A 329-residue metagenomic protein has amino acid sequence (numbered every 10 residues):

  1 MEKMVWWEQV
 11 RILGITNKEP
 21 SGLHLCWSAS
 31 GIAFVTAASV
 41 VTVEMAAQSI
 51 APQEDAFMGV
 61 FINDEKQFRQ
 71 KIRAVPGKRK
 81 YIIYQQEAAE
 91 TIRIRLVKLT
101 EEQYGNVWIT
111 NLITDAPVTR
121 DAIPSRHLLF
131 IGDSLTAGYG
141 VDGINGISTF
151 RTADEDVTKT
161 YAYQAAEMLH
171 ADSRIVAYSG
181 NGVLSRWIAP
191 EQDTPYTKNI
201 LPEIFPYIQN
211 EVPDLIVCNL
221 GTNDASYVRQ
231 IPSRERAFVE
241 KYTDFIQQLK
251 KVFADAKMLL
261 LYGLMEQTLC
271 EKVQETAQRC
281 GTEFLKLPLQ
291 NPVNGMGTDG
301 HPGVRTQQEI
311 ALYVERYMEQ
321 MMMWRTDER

Functional and structural regions predicted by a protein language model:
M1-I131, T136-D154, M321-R329: N-terminal secretory targeting modules
L25, E155, F238-Y242: A conditional alpha-helix N-cap/helix-loop micro-motif detector
W27-A29, E102, V141, G146-P232 (+2 more regions): Conserved SGNH/GDSL esterase-like catalytic core that processes O-acyl groups on lipids and polysaccharides
N63, T197-R329: Alpha-helical cap/lid subdomain in secreted, periplasmic, or secretory-pathway luminal O-acyl-processing enzymes
A74, L135, G180-G182, M265 (+1 more regions): Residue-level detector of flexible, active-site-proximal loop/helix-junction positions within diverse enzyme catalytic
K80-Y81, R186-A189, M296-G297: Short secondary-structure transition/capping segments
H127, D172, K257: Residues at the starts of beta-strands that form the adenosine-phosphate
F130, S173-I175, F284-K286: Conserved beta-strand scaffold positions in the cores of enzyme catalytic domains, especially in NTP/NDP-utilizing
